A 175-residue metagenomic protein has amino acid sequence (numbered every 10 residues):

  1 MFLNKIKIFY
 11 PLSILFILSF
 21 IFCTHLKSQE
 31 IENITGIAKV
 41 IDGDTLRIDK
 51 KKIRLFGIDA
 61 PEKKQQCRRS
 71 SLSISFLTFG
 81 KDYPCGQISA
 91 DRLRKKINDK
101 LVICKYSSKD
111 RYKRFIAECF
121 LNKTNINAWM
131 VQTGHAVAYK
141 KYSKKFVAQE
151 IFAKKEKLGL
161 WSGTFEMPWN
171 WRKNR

Functional and structural regions predicted by a protein language model:
F2-R175: Small beta-barrel nucleic-acid-binding modules, primarily SNase/OB-fold domains and secondarily Tudor-like barrels
